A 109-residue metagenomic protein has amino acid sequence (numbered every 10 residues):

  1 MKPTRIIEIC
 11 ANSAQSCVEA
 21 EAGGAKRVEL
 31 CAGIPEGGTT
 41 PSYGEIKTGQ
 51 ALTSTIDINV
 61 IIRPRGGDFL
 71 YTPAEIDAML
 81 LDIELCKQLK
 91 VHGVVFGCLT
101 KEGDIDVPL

Functional and structural regions predicted by a protein language model:
M1-C10, V18, A51: N-terminal amphipathic alpha-helix/helix-capping segment at the start of soluble metabolic enzymes
M1-K2, V28, T53-I56, K90: Short helix-capping segments at alpha-helix termini
R5-A11, V28-L30, I58-I62, V94-F96: Hydrophobic faces of well-ordered beta-strands that scaffold small-molecule active sites in alpha/beta enzyme cores
A14-A22, I34-D57, P73-L81, C98-L109: Active-site-adjacent beta->alpha loops and helix N-cap segments on the catalytic face of soluble alpha/beta enzymes
G66-Y71: A short acidic, helix-capping loop that chelates divalent metal ions and anchors anionic groups
C86: Residue-level signal for inorganic ion chemistry
